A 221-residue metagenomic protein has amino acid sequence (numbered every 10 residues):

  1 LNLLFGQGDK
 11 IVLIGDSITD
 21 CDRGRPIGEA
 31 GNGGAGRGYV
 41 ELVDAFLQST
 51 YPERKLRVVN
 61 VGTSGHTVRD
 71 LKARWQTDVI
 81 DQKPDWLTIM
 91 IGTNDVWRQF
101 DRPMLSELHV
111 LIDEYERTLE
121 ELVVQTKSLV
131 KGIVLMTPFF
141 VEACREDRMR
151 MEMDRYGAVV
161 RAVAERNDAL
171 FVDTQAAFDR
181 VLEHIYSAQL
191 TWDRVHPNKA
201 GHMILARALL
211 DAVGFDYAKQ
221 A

Functional and structural regions predicted by a protein language model:
L1-G33: Short glycine-rich His-centered loop
L4-Q7, R37-R57, H66-A221: Alpha-helical cap/lid subdomain in secreted, periplasmic, or secretory-pathway luminal O-acyl-processing enzymes
G62-S64: Short, solvent-exposed turn/loop segments enriched in Gly/Ser/Thr/Pro and often Arg
